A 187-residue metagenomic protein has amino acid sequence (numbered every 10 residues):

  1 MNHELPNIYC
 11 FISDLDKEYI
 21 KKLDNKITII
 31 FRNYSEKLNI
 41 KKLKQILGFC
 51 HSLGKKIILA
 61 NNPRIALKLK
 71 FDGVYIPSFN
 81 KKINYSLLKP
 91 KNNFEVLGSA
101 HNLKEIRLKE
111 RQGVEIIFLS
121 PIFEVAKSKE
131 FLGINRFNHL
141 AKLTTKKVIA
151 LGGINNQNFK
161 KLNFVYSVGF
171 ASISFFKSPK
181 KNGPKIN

Functional and structural regions predicted by a protein language model:
P6-F11, I27-F31, I57-L59, V74-I76 (+4 more regions): Hydrophobic faces of well-ordered beta-strands that scaffold small-molecule active sites in alpha/beta enzyme cores
C10, I29, A66, K109 (+3 more regions): Conserved, mostly hydrophobic/aromatic
C10-L23, N61-R64, H101-L108, N155-K161: Short, acidic/polar
K17, L23-K89: N-terminal active-site wall of soluble small-molecule enzyme domains
L23-K26, L69, Q112, L143 (+1 more regions): Structural motif
K42-I58, K81, S86-N102, E130-G153: Alpha-helix-loop-beta-strand connector modules within alpha/beta enzyme cores
V74-L87, I116-F131, I154-N187: Glycine-rich phosphate-binding active-site loops on the catalytic face of alpha/beta enzymes
K91-A126: Internal catalytic-core helix/loop-beta-alpha segment that presents or stabilizes conserved functional determinants
